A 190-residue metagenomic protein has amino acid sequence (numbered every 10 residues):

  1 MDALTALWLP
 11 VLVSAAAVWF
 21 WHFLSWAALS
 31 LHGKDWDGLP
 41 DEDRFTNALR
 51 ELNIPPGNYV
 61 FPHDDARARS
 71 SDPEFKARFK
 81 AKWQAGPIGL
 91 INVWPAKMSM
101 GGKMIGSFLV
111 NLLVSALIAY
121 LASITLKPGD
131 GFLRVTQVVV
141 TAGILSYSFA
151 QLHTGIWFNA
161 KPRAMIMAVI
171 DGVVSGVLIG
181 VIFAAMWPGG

Functional and structural regions predicted by a protein language model:
M1-G190: Juxtamembrane/disordered regions of integral membrane proteins
